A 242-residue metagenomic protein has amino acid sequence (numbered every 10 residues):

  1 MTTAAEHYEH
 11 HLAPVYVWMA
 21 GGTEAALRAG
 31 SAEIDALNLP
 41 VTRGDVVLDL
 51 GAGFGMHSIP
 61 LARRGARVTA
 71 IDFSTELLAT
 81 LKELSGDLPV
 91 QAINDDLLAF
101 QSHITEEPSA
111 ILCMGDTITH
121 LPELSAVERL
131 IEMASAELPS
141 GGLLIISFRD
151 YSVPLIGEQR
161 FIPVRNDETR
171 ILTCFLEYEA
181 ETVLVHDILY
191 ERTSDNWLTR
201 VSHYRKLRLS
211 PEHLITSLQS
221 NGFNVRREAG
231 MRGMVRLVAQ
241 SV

Functional and structural regions predicted by a protein language model:
M1-T42: Conserved class I S-adenosyl-L-methionine
G44-G53: Conserved class I S-adenosyl-L-methionine
G55-F100: Class I SAM-dependent methyltransferase SAM/SAH-binding core
S102-I111: A short acidic, Gly/Pro-enriched loop at the edge of an enzyme's catalytic core that lines a small-molecule cofactor
L112-D116: Residues lining the SAM
E128-S140: A short glycine-rich, Lys/Arg-flanked "PGG" loop and its adjoining helix->strand segment in the class I
I145-H213: SAM-dependent methyltransferase
P211-V242: C-terminal lobe and adjacent flexible extensions of AdoMet/dcAdoMet transferase-like proteins
